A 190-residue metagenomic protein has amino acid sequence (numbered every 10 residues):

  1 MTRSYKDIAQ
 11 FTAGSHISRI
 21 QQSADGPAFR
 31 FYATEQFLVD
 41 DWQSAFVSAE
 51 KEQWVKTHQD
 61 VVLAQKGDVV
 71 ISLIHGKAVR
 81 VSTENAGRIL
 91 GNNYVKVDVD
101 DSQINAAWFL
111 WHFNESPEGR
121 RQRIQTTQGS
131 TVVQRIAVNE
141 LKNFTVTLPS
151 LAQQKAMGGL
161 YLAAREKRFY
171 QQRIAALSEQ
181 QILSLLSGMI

Functional and structural regions predicted by a protein language model:
M1-A28, L148-I190: Non-catalytic DNA-recognition/assembly elements of restriction-modification systems
Y5, K96-T147: Basic, amphipathic alpha-helical recognition segments used for DNA target recognition
K6-I20, Q36-K66: Sequence-specific dsDNA recognition surfaces
Q21-F29, S48-A49, V62-A64, V81-N93: Short, surface-exposed loop/turn microsegments at beta-strand edges and helix-strand junctions
D25-D40: Compositionally biased, charged N-terminal/linker segments
V62, E84-L90, I124-G129, R168-Q171: Alpha-helical membrane-embedding segments and immediately adjacent membrane-interface amphipathic helices
D68-I71: Generic structural signal for buried aliphatic residues
L73-F113: A short beta-sheet element
